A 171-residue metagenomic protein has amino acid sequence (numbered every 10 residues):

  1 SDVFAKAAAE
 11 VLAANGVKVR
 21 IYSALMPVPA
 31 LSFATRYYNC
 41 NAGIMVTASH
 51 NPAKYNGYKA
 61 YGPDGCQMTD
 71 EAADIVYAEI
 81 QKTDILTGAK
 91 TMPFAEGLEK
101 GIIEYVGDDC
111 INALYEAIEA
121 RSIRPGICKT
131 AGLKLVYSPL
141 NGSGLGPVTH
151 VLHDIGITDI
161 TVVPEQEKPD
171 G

Functional and structural regions predicted by a protein language model:
S1-P63: Ferredoxin-reductase
N56-G171: Gly/Ser/Thr-enriched, mixed-charge loops and adjacent short helices that form phosphate/oxyanion-binding elements
